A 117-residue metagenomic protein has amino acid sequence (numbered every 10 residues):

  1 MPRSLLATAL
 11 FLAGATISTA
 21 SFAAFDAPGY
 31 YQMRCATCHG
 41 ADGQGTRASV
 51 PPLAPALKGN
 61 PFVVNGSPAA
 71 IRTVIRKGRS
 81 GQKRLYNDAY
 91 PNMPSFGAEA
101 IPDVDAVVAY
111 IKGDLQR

Functional and structural regions predicted by a protein language model:
M1-A7: Positively charged n-region of N-terminal signal peptides that target proteins for export
A7-T16: Bacterial N-terminal signal peptides
S18-S21: N-terminal signal peptide c-region/cleavage motif recognized by signal peptidases
A24-T46, A70-T73: Sequence/structural segment immediately N-terminal to covalent heme-attachment motifs in c-type and related
D26, Y30, A56, G66 (+4 more regions): Extracytoplasmic/secreted proteins, especially bacterial periplasmic and envelope-associated proteins
A27-Q32, Y86, G113-R117: Short sequence/structural segments immediately N-terminal
P51-K58, K77-D105, D114: Axial heme c-ligation environment in periplasmic c-type cytochrome domains
V63: Short, structured motif recognition centered on aromatic/hydrophobic residues
